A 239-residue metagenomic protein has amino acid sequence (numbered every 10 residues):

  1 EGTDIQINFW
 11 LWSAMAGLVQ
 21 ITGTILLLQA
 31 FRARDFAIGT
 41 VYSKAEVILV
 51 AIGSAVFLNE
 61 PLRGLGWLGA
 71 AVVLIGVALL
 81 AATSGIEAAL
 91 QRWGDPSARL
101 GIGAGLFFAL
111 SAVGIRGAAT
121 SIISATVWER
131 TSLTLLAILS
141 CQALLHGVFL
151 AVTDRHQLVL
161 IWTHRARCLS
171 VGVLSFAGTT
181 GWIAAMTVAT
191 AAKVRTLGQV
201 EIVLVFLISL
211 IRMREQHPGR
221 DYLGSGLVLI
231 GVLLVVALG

Functional and structural regions predicted by a protein language model:
E1-L18, I25-A33, A82-I102, L106 (+6 more regions): Membrane-interface interhelical linkers
L18-G23, A71-T83, C141-L145, E201-L207: Alpha-helical transmembrane segments and their membrane-interface exit regions
I21-I25, A51, L74, A112-V113 (+2 more regions): Residues that mark transmembrane-helix kinks and helix-interface sites in multi-pass secondary transporters
A37, R63, E129-S132, A192: Residues that define the loop-to-transmembrane-helix transition and helix capping in multi-pass membrane transporters
Y42, L65-L68, T134-A137, L197-V200 (+1 more regions): Hydrophobic core positions of alpha-helical segments in small-molecule transporters and transporter systems
Y42-V56, C141, L145, G178-G181 (+3 more regions): Alpha-helical transmembrane segments of compact multi-pass small-molecule transporters, enriched in specific families
I48-L106, L110, R116, Q216-G239: Juxtamembrane helix-loop boundary signature in multi-pass membrane transporters
